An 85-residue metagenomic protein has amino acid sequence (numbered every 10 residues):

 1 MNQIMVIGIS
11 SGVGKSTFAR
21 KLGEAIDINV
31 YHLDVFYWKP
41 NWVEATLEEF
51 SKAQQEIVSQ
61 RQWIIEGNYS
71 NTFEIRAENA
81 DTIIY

Functional and structural regions predicted by a protein language model:
M1-M5: Extreme N-terminal starter segment of soluble prokaryotic enzymes
I7-G8, E66: Residues at the beta-strand->loop junction immediately N-terminal to the Walker
S11-G12: Walker A (P-loop) phosphate-binding loop of P-loop NTPases
K15-S16: Walker A/P-loop
N29-I83: Conserved nucleotide-sensing/catalytic segment adjacent to the nucleotide-binding pocket in NTP-handling enzymes
